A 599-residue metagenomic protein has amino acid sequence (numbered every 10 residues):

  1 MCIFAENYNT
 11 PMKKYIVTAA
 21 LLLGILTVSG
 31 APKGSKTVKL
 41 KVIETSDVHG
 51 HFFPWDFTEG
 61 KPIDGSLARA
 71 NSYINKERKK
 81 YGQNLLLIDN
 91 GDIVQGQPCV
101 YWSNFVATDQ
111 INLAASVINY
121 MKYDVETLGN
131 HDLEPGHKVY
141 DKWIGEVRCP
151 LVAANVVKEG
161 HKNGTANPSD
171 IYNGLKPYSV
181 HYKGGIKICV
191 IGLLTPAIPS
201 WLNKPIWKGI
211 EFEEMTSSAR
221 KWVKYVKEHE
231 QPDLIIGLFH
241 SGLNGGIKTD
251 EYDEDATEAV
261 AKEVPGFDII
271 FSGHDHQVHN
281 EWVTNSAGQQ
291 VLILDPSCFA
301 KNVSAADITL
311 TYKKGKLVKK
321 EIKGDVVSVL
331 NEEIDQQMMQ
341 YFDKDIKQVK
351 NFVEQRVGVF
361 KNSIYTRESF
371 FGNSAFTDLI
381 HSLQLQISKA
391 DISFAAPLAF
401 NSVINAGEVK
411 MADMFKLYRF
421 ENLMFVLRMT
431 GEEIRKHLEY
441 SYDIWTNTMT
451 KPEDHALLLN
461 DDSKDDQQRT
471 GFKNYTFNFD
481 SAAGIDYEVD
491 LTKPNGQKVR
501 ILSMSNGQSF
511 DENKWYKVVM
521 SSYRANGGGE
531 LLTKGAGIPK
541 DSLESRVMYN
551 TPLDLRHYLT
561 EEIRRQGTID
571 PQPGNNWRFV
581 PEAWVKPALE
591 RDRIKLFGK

Functional and structural regions predicted by a protein language model:
M1-P11: Short, Lys/Arg-enriched N-terminal segments with co-localized hydrophobic residues within the first ~10-30 amino acids
N7, A20-L21, L589: N-terminal regions of proteins, emphasizing targeting and processing segments when present
K13-A19: Sec-dependent signal peptide recognition, specifically the positively charged N-region followed immediately by
A20-S29: Hydrophobic h-region of N-terminal signal peptides that target proteins for export in Gram-negative bacteria
V28, A107, W445-T446: A short hydrophobic/aromatic micro-motif that marks alpha-helical segments and, especially, helix-coil
A31-E332, F371-L383, S393, N550-T551: Acidic, metal/ion-coordinating pockets
S35-K41, T45, G50-G60, D64-K76 (+6 more regions): Catalytic centers of hydrolytic enzymes
